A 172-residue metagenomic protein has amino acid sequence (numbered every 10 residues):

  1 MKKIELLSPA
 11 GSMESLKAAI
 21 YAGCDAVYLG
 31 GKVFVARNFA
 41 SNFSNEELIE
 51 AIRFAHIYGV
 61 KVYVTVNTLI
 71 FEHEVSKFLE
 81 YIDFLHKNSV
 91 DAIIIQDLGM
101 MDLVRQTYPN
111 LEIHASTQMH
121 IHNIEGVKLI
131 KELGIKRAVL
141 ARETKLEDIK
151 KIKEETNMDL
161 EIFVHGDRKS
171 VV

Functional and structural regions predicted by a protein language model:
K2-Y28, K32, N45: N-terminal basic/disordered segments at the start of proteins
E5-A10, V27-L29, V62-V66, I93-I95 (+3 more regions): Hydrophobic faces of well-ordered beta-strands that scaffold small-molecule active sites in alpha/beta enzyme cores
A19, D97, I130, I152 (+1 more regions): Conserved, mostly hydrophobic/aromatic
G23-V27, K87-D91, T107-H114, L129-A138 (+1 more regions): Glycine-enriched alpha-helix->loop->beta-strand junction motifs that scaffold or abut catalytic
Y28-E47, T65-K77: Glycine-rich, proline-tolerant flexible connector loops at the mouths of alpha/beta enzymes
N42-Y63, V104-A115, I149-H165: Alpha-helix-loop-beta-strand connector modules within alpha/beta enzyme cores
F54, V60-L129: N-terminal active-site wall of soluble small-molecule enzyme domains
K169-V172: Conserved small/polar residues in nucleotide/adenosyl-binding loops
